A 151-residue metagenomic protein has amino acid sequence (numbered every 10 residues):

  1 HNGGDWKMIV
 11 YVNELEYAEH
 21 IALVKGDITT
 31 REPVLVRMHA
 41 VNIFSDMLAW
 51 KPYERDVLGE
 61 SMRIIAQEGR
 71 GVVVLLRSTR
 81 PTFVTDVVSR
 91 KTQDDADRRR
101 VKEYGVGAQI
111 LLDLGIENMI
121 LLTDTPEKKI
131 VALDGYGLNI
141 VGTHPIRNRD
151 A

Functional and structural regions predicted by a protein language model:
H1-A151: Catalytic domains of riboflavin
